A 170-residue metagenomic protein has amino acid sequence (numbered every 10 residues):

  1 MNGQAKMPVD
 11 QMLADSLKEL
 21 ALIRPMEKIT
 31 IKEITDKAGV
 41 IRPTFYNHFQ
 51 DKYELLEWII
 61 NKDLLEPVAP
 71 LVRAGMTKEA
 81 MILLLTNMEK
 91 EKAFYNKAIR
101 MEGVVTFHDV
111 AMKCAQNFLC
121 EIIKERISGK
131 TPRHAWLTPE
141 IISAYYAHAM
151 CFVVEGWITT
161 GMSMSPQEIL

Functional and structural regions predicted by a protein language model:
M1-R24, K28, E33: Basic, helix-initiating cap at the start of DNA-binding domains
Q11-E19, K37, E54-R73, E79 (+2 more regions): Alpha-helical structural segments
L13, K32-K37, F45, M88: Append "Primarily bacterial transcriptional regulators
K28, V40, D51-L56: Short amphipathic alpha-helical segment with a characteristic S/N-K-E followed by hydrophobic residues
G39-F49, M150: Short hydrophobic/aromatic patch on the recognition helix
K78-A93, A144, H148, Q167: Amphipathic alpha-helical segments that line or abut small-molecule/effector binding pockets and mediate allosteric
V104-K130, L137-V154: Amphipathic alpha-helical packing segments from all-alpha helical-bundle domains
A147, G156-L170: C-terminal peripheral helix-coil segments that are non-catalytic and often amphipathic
